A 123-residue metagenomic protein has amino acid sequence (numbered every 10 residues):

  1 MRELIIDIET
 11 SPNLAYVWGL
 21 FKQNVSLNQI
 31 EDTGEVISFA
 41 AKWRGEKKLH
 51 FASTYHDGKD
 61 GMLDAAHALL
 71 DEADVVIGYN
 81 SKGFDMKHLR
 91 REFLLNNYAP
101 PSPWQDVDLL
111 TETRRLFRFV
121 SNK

Functional and structural regions predicted by a protein language model:
M1-D71: Conserved RNase H-like, two-metal-ion catalytic cores of nucleic-acid enzymes
G45-K123: Conserved DEDDh/DEDDy metal-dependent 3′-5′ exonuclease domain
